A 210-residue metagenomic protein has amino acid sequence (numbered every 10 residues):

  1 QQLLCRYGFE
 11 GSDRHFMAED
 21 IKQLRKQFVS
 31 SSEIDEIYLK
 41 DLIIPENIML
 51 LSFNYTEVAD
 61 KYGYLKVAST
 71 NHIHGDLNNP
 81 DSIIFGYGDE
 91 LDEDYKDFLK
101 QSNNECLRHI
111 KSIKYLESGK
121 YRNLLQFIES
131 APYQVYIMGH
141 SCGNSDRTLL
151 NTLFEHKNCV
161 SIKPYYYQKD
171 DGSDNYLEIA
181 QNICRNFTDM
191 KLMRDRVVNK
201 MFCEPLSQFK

Functional and structural regions predicted by a protein language model:
Q1-L116: Extended, H/D-rich, highly charged conserved domains that either
R6, R14, R25, R108 (+4 more regions): Arginine residue identity/basic-tract feature
I34, G119, T148: Short, conserved clusters of charged catalytic residues that mark active-site and nucleotide-handling motifs
V67, L124-K210: SIR2/sirtuin-family catalytic core signature
K114-I128: TIR-domain catalytic/interaction hotspot
